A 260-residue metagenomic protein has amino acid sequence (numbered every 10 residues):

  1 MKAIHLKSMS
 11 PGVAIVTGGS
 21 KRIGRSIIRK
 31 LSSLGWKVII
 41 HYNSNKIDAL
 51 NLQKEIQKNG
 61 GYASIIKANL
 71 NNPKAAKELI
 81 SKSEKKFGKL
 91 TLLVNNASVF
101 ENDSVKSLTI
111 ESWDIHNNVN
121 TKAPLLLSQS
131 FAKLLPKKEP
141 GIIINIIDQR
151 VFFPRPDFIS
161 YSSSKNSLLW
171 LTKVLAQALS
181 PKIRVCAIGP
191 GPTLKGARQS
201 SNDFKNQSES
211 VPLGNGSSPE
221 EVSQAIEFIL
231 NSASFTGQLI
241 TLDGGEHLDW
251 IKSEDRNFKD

Functional and structural regions predicted by a protein language model:
A3-I4, F153, T236-D260: Short C-terminal tail/terminal secondary-structure segment of NAD(P)H-dependent dehydrogenase/reductase domains
S20-K21: Conserved glycine-rich cofactor-binding loop
L34-N51: Conserved glycine-rich Rossmann-like NAD(P)H-binding loop of the short-chain dehydrogenase/reductase
S104-V105, T109-D114, Q207: Substrate-binding pocket helix/loop in short-chain dehydrogenase/reductase
I142-S180, P192, E246: Catalytic loop of short-chain dehydrogenase/reductase
L169, L179-T193, F235-L242: Conserved Rossmann-fold SDR core element
P219-L242, H247: C-terminal substrate-recognition "lid" of short-chain dehydrogenase/reductases
